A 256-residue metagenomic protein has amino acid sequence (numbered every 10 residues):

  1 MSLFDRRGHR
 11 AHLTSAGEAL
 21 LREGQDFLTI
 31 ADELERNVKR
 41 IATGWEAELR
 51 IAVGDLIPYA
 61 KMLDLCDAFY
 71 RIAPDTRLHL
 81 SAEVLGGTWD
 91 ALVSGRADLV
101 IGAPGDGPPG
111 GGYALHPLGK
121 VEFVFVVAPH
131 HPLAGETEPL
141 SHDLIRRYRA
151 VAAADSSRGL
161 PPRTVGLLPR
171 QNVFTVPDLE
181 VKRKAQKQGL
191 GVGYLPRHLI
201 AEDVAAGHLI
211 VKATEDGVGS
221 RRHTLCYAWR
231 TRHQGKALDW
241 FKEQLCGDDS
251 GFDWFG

Functional and structural regions predicted by a protein language model:
M1-S15: A short LG(V/I)-centered, amphipathic sequence patch enriched for acidic residue(s) preceding the LG motif
L3, L20-A42, P104, F241-F252: Alpha-helical linker/hinge and terminal dimerization helices associated with HTH transcriptional regulators
T14-G17, A91-V93, I145, K184-G189 (+1 more regions): Hydrophobic residues within well-ordered alpha-helices
K39-P58, R71-L80, V121: Interdomain hinge and pocket-entrance segments immediately C-terminal to HTH DNA-binding domains
E48-A52, V100, V126, V151 (+2 more regions): Short, well-ordered beta-strand segments
A68, G86-E122: Short beta-strand-centered segments that line the small-molecule binding cleft or hinge of alpha/beta clamshell
G86, G111-L190, L195-S220, L238 (+1 more regions): C-terminal regulatory
